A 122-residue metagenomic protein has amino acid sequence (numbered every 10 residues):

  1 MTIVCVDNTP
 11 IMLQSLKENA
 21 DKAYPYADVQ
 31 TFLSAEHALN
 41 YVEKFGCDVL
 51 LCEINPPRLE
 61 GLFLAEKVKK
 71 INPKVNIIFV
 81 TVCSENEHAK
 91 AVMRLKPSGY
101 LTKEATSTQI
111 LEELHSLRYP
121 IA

Functional and structural regions predicted by a protein language model:
M1-I11, L16-K17, L50: Conserved acidic segment of CheY-like receiver
P10-Q30: Two-component/phosphorelay signaling modules centered on CheY-like receiver
T31-V49: Acidic, metal-coordinating helix/loop segments flanking the phosphotransfer/catalytic sites of two-component signaling
S34, E60-F63: Acidic catalytic/metal-coordinating carboxylates
I54-N55: The short loop immediately C-terminal to the conserved phospho-acceptor aspartate in CheY-like receiver
F63, S84-G99: Alpha4 helix (beta4-alpha4-beta5 surface) of REC/receiver domains from two-component response regulators
A105-H115: C-terminal output helix
